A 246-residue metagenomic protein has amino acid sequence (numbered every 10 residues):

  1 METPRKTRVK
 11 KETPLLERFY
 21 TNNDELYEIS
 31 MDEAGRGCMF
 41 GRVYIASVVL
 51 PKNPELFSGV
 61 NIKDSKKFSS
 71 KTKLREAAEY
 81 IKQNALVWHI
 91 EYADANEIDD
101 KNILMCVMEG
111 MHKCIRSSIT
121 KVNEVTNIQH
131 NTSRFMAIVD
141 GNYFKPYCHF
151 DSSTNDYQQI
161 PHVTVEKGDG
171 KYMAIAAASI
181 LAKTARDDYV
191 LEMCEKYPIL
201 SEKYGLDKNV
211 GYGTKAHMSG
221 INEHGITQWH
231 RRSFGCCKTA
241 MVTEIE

Functional and structural regions predicted by a protein language model:
M1-E246: RNase H-like, Mg2+-dependent phosphodiesterase core, and more generally RNA phosphate-backbone-engaging helix-loop
